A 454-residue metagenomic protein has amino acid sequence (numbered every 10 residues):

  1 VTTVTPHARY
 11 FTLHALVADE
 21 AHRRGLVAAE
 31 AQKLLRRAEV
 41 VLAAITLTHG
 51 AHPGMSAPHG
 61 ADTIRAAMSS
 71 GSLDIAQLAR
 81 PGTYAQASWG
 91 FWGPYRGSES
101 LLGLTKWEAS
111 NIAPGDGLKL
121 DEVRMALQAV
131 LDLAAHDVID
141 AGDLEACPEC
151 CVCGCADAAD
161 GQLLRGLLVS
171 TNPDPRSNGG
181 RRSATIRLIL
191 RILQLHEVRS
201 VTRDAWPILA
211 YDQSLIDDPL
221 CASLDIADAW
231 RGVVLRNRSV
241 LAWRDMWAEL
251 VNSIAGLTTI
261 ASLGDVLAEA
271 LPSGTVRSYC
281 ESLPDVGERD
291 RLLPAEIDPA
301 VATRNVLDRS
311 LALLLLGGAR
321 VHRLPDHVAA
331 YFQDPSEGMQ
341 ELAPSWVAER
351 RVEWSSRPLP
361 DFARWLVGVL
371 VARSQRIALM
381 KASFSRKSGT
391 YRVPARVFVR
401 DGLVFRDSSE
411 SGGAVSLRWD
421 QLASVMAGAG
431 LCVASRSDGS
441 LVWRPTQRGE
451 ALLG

Functional and structural regions predicted by a protein language model:
V1-G454: Non-catalytic recognition/regulatory regions in large multidomain proteins
